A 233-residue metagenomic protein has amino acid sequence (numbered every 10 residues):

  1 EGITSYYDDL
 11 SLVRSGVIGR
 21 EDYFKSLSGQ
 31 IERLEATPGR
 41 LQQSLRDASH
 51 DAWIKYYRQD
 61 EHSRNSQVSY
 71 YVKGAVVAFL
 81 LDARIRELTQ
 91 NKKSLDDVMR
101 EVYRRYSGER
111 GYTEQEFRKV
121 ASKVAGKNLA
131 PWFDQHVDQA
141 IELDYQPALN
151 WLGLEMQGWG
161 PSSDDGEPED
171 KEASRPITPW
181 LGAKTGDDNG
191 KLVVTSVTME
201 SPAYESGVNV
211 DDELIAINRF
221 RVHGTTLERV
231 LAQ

Functional and structural regions predicted by a protein language model:
E1, S5, Y71-A78, V208: Short alpha-helical patches at coil-to-helix transitions and adjacent helical residues in well-structured domains
E1-G39: Zinc-dependent metallopeptidase catalytic helix centered on the HExxH motif and its immediate flanking segment
D9-L12, A83, R100-S107, M199 (+1 more regions): A broad detector of the eukaryotic-type serine/threonine protein kinase catalytic domain
S11-G16, S63-V68, A216-I217: Second-shell loop/turn segments in exported
R20-S28, E35, R58-M156: Amphipathic alpha-helical substructures
Q42-R58: Active-site-adjacent bridging/hinge elements
G108-A216, F220-A232: Beta/coil-rich, acidic/histidine-enriched accessory regions frequently appended to metallopeptidases
